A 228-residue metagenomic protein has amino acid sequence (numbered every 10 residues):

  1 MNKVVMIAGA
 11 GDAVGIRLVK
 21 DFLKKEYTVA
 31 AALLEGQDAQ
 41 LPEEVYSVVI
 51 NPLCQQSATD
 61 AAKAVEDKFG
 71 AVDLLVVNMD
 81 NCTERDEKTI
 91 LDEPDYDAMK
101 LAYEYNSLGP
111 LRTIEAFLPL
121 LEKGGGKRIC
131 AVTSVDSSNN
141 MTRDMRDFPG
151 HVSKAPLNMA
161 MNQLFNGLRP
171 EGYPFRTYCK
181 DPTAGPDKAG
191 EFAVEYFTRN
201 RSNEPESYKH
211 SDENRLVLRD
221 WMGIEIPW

Functional and structural regions predicted by a protein language model:
A8, V72-E84, N106, A131 (+1 more regions): Rossmann-fold scaffold of SDR-type NAD(P)-dependent oxidoreductases
A10-G11, G15-D21: N-terminal Rossmann NAD(P)H-binding glycine-rich loop of SDR-like oxidoreductase domains
L23-Q40: Conserved glycine-rich Rossmann-like NAD(P)H-binding loop of the short-chain dehydrogenase/reductase
P42-Q56: Rossmann-fold cofactor-recognition segment
L53-K68: Conserved Rossmann-fold cofactor-binding substructure of NAD(P)-dependent oxidoreductases
A64-V77, T83, D95, S202: A glycine-rich helix->loop->beta "capping" turn within Rossmann-like NAD(P)(H)-dependent oxidoreductase domains
N81-Y103, L108-L111, E122-P170: Catalytic loop of short-chain dehydrogenase/reductase
F175, C179-W228: C-terminal helical subdomain
